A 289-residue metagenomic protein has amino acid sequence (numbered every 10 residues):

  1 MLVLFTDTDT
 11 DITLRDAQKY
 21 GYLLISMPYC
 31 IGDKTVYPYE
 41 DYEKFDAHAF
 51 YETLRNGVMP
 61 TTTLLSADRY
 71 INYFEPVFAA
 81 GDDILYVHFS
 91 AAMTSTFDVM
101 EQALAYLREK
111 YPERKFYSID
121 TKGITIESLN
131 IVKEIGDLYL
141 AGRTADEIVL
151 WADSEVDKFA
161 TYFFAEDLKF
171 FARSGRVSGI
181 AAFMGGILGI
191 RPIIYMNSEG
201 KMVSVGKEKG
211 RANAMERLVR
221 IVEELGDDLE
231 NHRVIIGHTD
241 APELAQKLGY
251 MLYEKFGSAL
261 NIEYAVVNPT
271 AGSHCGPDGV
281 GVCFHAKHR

Functional and structural regions predicted by a protein language model:
M1-L2, G81: Local beta-strand N-terminus motif with an aromatic residue
V3, D9-C30, K34, L85 (+4 more regions): Mixed-charge interfacial surface used for oligomerization/domain docking and macromolecular partner engagement
V3-T63, A67-R69: N-terminal glycine-rich anion-binding loop in soluble enzyme alpha/beta folds
R55-M93, D98-Q102, V149: Glycine-rich phosphate- or other oxyanion-binding loops that anchor nucleotides, phosphorylated ligands
